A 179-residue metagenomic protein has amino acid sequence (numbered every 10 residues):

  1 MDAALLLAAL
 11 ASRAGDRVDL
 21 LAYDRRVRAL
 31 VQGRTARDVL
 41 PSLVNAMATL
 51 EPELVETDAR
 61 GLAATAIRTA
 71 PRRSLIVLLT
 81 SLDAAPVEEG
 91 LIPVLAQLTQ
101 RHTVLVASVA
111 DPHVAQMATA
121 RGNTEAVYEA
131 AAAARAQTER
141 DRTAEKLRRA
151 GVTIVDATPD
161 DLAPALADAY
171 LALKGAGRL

Functional and structural regions predicted by a protein language model:
M1-L179: Exposed, interaction-prone extracellular/peripheral surfaces
